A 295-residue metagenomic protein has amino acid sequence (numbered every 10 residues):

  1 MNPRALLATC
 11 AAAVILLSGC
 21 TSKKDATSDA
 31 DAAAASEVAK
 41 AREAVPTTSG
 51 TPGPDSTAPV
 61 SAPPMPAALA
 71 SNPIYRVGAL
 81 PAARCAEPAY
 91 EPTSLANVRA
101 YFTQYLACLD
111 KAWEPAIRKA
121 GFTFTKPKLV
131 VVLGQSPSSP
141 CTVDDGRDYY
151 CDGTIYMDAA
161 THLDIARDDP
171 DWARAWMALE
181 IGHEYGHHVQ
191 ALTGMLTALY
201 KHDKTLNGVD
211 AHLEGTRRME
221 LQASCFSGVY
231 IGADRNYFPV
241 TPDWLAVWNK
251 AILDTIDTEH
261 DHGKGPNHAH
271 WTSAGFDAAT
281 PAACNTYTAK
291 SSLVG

Functional and structural regions predicted by a protein language model:
C20-T93, V209-D210: N-terminal low-complexity, Pro/Thr-rich disordered segments that flank secretion/membrane-targeting signals
L69-S71, Y75, A251-G295: Pan-zinc metallopeptidase signature
A100-G153, R217: Auxiliary, metal-adjacent structural segments of Zn-dependent hydrolase domains
W113, L179-T193, S224: Active-site recognition of the HExxH zinc-binding catalytic motif
P140-A175, A191: Active-site scaffold of zinc-dependent metalloenzymes
A191-T216: Post-HEXXH active-site segment of zinc metalloproteases
G208-R235: Post-HExxH zinc-binding segment in Zn-dependent metallohydrolases
